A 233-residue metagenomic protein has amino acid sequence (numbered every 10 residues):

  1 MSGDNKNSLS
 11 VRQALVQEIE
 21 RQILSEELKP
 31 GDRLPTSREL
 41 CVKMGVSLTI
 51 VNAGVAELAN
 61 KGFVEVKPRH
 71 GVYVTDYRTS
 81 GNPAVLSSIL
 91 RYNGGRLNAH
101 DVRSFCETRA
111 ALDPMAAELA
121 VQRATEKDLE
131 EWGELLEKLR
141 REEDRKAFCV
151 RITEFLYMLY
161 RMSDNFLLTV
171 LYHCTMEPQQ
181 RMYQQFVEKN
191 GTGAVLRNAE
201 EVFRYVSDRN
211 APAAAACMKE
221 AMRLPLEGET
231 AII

Functional and structural regions predicted by a protein language model:
M1-A111: Short linear motifs at protein or domain termini
Q22, E26, P178-M182, P225-G228 (+1 more regions): A short secondary-structure junction motif
M44, S163-D164, I233: A broad structural signal for alpha-helix termini and local helix breaks/kinks
F105-Q184, V195-A199, A213-P225: Conserved amphipathic alpha-helical segments that form helical-bundle/coiled-coil interaction surfaces
N190-A194: Short helix-capping and inter-helix turn/linker motifs at the boundaries of alpha-helical repeat units
